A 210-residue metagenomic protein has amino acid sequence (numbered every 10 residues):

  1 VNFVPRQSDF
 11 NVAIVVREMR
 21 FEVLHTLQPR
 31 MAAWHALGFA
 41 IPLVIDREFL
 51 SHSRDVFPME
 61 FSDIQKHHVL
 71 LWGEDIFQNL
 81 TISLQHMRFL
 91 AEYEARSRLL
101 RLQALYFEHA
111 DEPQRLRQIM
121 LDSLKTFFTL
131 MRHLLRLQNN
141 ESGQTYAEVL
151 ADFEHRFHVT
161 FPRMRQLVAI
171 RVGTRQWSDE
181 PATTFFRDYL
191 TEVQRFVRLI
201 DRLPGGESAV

Functional and structural regions predicted by a protein language model:
V1-N2, H68, H158: Glycine-centered small-residue hotspots that permit tight backbone geometry or close packing
V1-P29, I41-D46: Catalytic metal-binding acidic patch
V1-P5, S51-V56, R175-Q176: Short, solvent-exposed polar/charged micro-motifs at secondary-structure junctions
N2, N11, N79, N139-N140: Detector for Asparagine
S8-F10, I14-V15, L50, F61-Q85 (+1 more regions): Long, acidic, intrinsically disordered low-complexity segments
L24-Q118, E207-A209: Conserved NTP/Mg2+-binding pocket subregion across the NTase superfamily
T81, Q85-V210: Conserved nucleotidyltransferase catalytic core and NTase-mimicking acidic/glycine-rich helix/loop elements in nucleic
